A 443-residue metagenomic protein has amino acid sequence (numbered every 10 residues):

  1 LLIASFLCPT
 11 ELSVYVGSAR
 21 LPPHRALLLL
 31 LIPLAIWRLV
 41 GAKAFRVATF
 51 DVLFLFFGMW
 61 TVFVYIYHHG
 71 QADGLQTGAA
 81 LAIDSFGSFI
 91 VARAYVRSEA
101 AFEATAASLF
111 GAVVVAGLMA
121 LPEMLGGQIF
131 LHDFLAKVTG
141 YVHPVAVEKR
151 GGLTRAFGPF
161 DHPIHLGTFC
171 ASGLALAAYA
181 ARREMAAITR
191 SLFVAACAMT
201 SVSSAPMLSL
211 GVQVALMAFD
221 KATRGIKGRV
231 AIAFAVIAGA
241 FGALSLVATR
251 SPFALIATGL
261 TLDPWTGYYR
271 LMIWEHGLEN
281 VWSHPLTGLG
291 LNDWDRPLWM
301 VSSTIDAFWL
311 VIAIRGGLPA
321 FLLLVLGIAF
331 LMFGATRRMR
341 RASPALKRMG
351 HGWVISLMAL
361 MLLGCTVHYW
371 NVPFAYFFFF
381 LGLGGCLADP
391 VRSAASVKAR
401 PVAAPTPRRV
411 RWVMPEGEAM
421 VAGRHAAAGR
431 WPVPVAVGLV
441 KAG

Functional and structural regions predicted by a protein language model:
L1-V16, P23-F86, L360, L439: N-terminal hydrophobic segments of proteins, predominantly signal-anchor/transmembrane helices of inner/organellar
L2-F6, G334-T366: Loop-to-helix entry and N-terminal half of a specific, functionally important transmembrane alpha helix in multi-pass
L7-S18, H143-P159, T287-V311: Juxtamembrane membrane-water interface segments that cap and precede transmembrane helices
L27-G41, A171-A180, L318-A342: Hydrophobic, aromatic-rich transmembrane alpha-helices and their immediate juxtamembrane boundary segments
L30, A215, G352-G364, H368-A419: Transmembrane alpha-helices of multi-pass inner-membrane enzymes
G58-Y65, A106-D220, A238, F333-G334 (+1 more regions): Alpha-helical transmembrane segments of multi-pass inner-membrane proteins
L118, P122-F130, S201, V214 (+3 more regions): A membrane-periplasm/extracellular boundary helix in multi-pass inner-membrane enzymes that assemble envelope glycans
P252-P319, A335-A345: Long extracytoplasmic/lumenal interhelical loops at the membrane interface of multi-pass membrane proteins
